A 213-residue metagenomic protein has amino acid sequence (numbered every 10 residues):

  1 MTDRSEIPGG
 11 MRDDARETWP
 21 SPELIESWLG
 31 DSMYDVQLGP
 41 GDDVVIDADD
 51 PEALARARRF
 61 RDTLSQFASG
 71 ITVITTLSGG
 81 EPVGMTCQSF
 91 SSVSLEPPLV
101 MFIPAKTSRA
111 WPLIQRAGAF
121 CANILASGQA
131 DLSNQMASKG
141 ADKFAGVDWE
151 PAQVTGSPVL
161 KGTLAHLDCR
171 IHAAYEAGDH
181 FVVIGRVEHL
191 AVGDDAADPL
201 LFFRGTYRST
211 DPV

Functional and structural regions predicted by a protein language model:
T2-V213: Basic, polyanion-binding surface patches
